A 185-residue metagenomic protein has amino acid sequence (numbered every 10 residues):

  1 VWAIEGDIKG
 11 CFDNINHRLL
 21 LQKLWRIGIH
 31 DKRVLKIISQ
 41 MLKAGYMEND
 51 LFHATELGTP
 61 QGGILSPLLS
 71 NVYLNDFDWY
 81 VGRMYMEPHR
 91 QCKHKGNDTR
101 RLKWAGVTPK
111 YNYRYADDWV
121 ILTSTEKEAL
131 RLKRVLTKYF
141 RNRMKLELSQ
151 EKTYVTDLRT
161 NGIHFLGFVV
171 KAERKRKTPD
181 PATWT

Functional and structural regions predicted by a protein language model:
V1-Q150, V155-G162: Conserved polymerase palm-domain catalytic core
E126, H164-T185: Active-site and adjacent loop segments of nucleotide-processing enzymes that use two-metal-ion phosphate chemistry
